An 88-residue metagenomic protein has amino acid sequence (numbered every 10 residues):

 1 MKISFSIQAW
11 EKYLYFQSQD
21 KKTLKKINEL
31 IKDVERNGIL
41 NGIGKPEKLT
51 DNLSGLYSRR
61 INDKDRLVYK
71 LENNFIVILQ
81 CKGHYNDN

Functional and structural regions predicted by a protein language model:
K2, E11-K25, I43, T50 (+2 more regions): Enriched for short, Lys/Arg-rich terminal
F5-I7: PIN/NYN-family metal-dependent endoribonuclease catalytic core
K21, R36-I39: Generic structural signal for secondary-structure transition and capping sites
K26-R36: Compact soluble domain cores
